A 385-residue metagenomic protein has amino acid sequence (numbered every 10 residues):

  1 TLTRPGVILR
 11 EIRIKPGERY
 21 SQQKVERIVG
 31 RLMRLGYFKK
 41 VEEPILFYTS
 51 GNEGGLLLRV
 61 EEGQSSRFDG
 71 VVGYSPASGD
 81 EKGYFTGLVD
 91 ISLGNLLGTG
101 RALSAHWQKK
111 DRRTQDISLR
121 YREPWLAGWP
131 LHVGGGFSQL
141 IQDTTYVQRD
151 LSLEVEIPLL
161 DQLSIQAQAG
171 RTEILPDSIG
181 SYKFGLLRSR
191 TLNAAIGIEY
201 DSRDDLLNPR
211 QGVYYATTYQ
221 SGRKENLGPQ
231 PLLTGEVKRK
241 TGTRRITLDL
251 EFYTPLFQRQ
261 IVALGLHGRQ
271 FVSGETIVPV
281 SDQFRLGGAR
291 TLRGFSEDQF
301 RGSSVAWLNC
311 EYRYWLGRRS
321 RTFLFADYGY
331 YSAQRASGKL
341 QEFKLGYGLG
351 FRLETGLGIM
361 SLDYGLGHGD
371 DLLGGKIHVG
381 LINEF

Functional and structural regions predicted by a protein language model:
T1-I8, Q211: Flexible hinge/switch segments at interdomain interfaces of large molecular machines
G6-E11, Q22: Amphipathic alpha-helical coiled-coil scaffold segments and their short linker/junction regions
I14-R19, K339-E342: C-terminal soluble interaction/assembly domains
E18-A216, R285-L286, Q299-G302, I359-F385: Gram-negative/organellar outer-membrane beta-barrel architecture
R34, T49, G73-D80, Y182-Y328 (+1 more regions): C-terminal outer-membrane beta-barrel translocator/porin domains of Gram-negative envelope proteins and their
A306, R318-T322, F343-Y347, T355-M360 (+1 more regions): A short pocket-lining beta-strand/turn micro-motif at the edge of beta-sheets
N309-E311, S337, K344-R352: Short glycine-rich, acidic/polar surface loops and turns
